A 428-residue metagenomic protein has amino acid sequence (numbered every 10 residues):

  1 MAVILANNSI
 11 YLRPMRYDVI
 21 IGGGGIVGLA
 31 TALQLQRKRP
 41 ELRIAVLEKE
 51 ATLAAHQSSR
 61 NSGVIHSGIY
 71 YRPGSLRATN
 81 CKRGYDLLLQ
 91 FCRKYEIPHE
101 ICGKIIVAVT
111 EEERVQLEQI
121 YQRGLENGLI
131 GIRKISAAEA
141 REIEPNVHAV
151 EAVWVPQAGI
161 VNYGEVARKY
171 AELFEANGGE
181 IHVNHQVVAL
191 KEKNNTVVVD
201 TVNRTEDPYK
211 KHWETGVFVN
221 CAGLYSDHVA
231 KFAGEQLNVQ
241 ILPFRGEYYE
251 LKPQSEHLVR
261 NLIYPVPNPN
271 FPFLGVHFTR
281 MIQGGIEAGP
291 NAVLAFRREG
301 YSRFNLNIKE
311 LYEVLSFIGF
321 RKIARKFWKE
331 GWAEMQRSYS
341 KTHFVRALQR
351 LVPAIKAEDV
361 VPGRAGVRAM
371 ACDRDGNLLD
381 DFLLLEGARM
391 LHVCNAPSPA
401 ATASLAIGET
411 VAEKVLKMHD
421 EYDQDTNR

Functional and structural regions predicted by a protein language model:
P14-V27, A45: Beta1/beta-strand and adjacent pyrophosphate-binding region of the FAD-binding site in flavoprotein oxidoreductases
A30, L190-N307: Flavin-dependent oxidoreductases
Q36-S58: Glycine-rich FAD pyrophosphate-binding loop
G63-E139, A149, V276, R297 (+1 more regions): Dinucleotide-binding Rossmann-like beta1-alpha1 core, especially the glycine-rich loop that anchors the ADP
Y70, A158-I160, P269, F273 (+1 more regions): Glycine-rich phosphate/pyrophosphate-binding beta-alpha loops
P73-R83, V107-Q116, W154-L173, H182 (+3 more regions): Short beta-strand to alpha-helix junction loop
V153-G216, L405, E409-L416: Helical element adjacent to the flavin cofactor pocket in flavoenzyme catalytic cores
I318, I323-D423: C-terminal catalytic lobe of FAD-dependent flavoproteins
